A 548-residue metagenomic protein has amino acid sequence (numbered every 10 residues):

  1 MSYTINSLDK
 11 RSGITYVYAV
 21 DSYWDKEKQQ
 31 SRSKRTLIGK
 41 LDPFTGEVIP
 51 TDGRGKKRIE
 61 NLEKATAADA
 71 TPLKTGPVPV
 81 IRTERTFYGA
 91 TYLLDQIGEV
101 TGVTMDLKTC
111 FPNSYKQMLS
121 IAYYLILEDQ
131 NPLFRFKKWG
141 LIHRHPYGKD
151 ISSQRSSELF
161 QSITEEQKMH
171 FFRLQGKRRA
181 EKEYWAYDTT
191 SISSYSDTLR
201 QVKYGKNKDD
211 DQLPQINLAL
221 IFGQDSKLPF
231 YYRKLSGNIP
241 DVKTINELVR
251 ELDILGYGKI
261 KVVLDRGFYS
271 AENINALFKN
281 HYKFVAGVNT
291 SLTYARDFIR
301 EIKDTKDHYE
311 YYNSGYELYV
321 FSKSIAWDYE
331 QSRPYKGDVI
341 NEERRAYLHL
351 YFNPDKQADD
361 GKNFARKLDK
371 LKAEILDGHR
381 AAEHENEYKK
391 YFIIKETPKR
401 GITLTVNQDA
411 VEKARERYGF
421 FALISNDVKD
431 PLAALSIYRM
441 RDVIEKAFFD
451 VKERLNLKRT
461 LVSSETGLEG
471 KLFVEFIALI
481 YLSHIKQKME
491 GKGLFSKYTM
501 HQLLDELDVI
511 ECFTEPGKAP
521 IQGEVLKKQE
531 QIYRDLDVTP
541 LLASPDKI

Functional and structural regions predicted by a protein language model:
M1-Q201, A219-Y232, S236-N238, N246 (+4 more regions): Dynamic "connector" segments at or just before major functional cores
K26, H143-K149, E181, Q224-L228 (+4 more regions): Secondary-structure transition/capping motifs at alpha-helix termini and the adjoining loop/turn into the next element
S153, E490-T499: Short, glycine/acidic-rich hinge or "gate" loops at secondary-structure transitions that mediate conformational
E183, Q212-Q215, A219, E412-R415 (+2 more regions): Secondary-structure capping and boundary motifs in well-ordered enzyme cores
P214, Y232-K234, H281-I437, D505-I548: An anionic, glycine-rich sequence signature occurring as long contiguous blocks
R233-K234, I239-R250, I254-Y257, F268 (+3 more regions): Catalytic or ion-translocation cores adjacent to nucleophile or general acid/base/metal-coordination motifs in diverse
A434-L461: Short amphipathic alpha-helical "interface-anchor" segments enriched in bulky aromatics
